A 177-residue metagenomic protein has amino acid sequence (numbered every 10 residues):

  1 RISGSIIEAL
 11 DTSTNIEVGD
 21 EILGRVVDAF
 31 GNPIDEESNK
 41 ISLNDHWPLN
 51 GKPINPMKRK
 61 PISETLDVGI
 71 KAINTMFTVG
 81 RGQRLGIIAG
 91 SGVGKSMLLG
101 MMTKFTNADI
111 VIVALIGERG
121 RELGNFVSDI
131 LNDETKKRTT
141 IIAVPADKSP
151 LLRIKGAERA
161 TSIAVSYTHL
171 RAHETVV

Functional and structural regions predicted by a protein language model:
R1-R25, F30-I34: N-terminal accessory targeting/assembly segments
E8, E17, R25-V26, P48 (+5 more regions): Structured core elements
S13, N32-P33, G92-V93, G117-R121 (+1 more regions): Conserved nucleotide-binding/hydrolysis micro-motifs of P-loop NTPases
I34-Q83, L99-M101, K136-P145, L152-K155: P-loop NTPase nucleotide-binding/switch module
I70-A114, E118, T161: P-loop NTPase nucleotide-binding module
G80, T103-A108, N132-T135, S166-L170: Conserved catalytic network of the ASCE P-loop NTPase/AAA+ motor domain
G120-I163: Nucleotide-state-sensitive switch-loop elements of NTP-binding domains
H169-A172, V176-V177: Single conserved hydrophobic/aromatic residue that forms the stacking wall/gate of nucleotide- or nucleobase-binding
